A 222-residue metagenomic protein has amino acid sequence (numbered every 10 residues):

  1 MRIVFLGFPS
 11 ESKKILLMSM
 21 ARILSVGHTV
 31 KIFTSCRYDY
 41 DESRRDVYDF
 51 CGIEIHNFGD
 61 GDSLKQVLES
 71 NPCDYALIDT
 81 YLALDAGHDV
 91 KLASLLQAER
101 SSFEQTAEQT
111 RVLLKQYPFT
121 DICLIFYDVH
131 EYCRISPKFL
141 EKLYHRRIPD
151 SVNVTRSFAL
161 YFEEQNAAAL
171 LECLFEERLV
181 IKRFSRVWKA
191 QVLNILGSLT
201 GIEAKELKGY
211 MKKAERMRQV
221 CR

Functional and structural regions predicted by a protein language model:
R2-S12, M18, V30-Y75, Y81-G87 (+1 more regions): P-loop/Walker-type NTP enzyme "switch/lid" segment
F5-G7, F33-T34, A76-T80, L92-A98 (+1 more regions): Conserved beta-strand segments of the P-loop GTPase G domain that flank and frequently precede/overlap
A21-S25: Gly/Ala-rich phosphate-binding loop of Rossmann-like dinucleotide-binding domains, activating on the conserved
Y38-R44, S102, E131-K138: Short, charged/polar "capping" segments at the starts of alpha-helices and the immediately preceding loops
D89-A107, Y132-C133: Conserved Switch II/interswitch segment of TRAFAC-class P-loop GTPases
F103-F119: Conserved C-terminal guanine-recognition region of P-loop GTPase G domains, centered on the G4
V129-R186, A190: Beta-strand-loop-alpha "switch" segments that mediate conformational coupling across diverse proteins
L170-R222: NTP-binding/hydrolysis catalytic cores, primarily Walker-type P-loop NTPases
